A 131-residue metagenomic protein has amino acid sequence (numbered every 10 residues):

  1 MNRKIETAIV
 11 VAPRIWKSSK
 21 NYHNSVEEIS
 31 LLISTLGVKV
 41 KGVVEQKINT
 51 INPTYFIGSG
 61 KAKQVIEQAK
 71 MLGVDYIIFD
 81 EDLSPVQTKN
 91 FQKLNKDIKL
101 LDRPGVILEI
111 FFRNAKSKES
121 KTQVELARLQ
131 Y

Functional and structural regions predicted by a protein language model:
M1-E109: N-terminal accessory targeting/assembly segments
P104-Y131: Extended, highly charged alpha-helical segments
